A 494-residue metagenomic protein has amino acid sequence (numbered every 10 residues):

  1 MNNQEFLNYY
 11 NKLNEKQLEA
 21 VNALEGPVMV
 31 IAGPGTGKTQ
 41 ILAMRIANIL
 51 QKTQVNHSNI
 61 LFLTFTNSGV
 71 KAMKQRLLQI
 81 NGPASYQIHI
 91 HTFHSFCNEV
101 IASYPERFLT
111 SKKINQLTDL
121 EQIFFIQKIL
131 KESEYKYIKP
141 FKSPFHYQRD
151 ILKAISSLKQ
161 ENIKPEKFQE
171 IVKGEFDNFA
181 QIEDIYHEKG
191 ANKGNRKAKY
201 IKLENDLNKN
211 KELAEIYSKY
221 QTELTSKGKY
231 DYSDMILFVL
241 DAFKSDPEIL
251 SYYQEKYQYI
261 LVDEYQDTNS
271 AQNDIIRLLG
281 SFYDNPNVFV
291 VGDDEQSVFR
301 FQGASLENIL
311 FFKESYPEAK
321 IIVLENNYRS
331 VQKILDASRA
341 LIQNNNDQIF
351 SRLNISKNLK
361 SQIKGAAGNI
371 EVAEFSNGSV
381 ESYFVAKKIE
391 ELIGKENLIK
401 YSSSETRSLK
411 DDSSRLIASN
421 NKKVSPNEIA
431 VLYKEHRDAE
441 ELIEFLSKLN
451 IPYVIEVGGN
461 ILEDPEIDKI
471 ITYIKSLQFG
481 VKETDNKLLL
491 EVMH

Functional and structural regions predicted by a protein language model:
M1-Q75, E255, L261-V262, Q266-E491: Conserved motor-region signature of P-loop NTPase helicases/translocases
N2-L7, E25-G26, A47-L237, E255 (+2 more regions): A basic/glycine-biased coupling hinge at the interface between accessory DNA-binding modules
Q17, C97, I155, V239 (+2 more regions): Short alpha-helical scaffolding segments that buttress acidic/His motifs in well-ordered protein cores
L24, V100, Y104, S133 (+5 more regions): Generic structural signal for hydrophobic core residues of well-folded globular domains
Q51, A102, K131, T225 (+5 more regions): Residues at helix-coil transition
F93-C97, I185, N210-Y259, N269-I275 (+1 more regions): Conserved helicase/translocase P-loop NTPase motor core
I123-F125, L130, T484-H494: Extended, charge-rich low-complexity interaction segments
K167-D177, N205-K209, L224-M235, S245 (+6 more regions): Nucleic acid-machinery interaction/catalytic patches
